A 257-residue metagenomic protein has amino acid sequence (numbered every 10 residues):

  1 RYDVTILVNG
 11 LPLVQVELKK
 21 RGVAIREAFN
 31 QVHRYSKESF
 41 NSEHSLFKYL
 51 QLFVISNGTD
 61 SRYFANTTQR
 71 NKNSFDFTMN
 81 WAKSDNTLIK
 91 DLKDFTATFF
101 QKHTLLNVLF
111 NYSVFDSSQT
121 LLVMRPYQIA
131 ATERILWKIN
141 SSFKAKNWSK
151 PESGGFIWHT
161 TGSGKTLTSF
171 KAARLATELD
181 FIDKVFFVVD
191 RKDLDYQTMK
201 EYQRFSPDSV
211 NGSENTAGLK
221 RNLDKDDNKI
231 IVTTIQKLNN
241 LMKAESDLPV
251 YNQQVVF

Functional and structural regions predicted by a protein language model:
R1-K184, D193, Q197-S209, D226-K229 (+3 more regions): ATP-dependent helicase/translocase motor core
V189: Conserved acidic E/D residue at the C-terminus of a beta-strand in Rossmann-like folds
K192, G212-R221, T234-N240: Conserved helicase motor
N222, D247-L248: Short secondary-structure boundary/capping segments
F257: Conserved PLP-enzyme active-site core in the AAT-like
